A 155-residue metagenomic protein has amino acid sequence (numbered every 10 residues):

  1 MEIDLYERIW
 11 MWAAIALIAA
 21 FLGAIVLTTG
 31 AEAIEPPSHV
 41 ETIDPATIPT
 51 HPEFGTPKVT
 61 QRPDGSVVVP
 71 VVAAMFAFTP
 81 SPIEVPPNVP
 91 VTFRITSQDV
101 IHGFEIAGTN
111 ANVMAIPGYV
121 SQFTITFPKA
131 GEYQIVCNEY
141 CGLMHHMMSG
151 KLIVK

Functional and structural regions predicted by a protein language model:
M1-V72: Extracytoplasmic entry segments of secretory-pathway proteins
T56-F104: Extracytoplasmic/periplasmic/luminal assembly and interaction segments in envelope/secretory/respiratory proteins
G65, P87-V89, P117-Y119, G131 (+1 more regions): Residue-level preference for beta-strand/loop junctions
V69, V91-F93, F123, I135 (+1 more regions): Hydrophobic residues positioned within well-ordered beta-strands of beta-sheet architectures
E105-A130, Q134: Extracytoplasmic beta-sandwich strand-turn segments characteristic of Greek-key/jelly-roll folds
V136-H146: Short, exposed beta-strand-loop hairpins at the edges of beta-sheets in extracellular/periplasmic proteins
L152-V154: Interdomain boundary/hinge segments at the C-termini of tandem beta-sandwich modules
